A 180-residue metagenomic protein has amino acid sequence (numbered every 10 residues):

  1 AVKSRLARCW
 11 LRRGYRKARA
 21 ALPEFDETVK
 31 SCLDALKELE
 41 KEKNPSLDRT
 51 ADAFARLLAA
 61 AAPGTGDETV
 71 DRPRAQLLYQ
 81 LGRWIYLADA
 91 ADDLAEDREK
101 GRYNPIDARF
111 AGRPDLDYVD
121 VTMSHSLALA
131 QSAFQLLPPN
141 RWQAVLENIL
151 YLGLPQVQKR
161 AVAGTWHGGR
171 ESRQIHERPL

Functional and structural regions predicted by a protein language model:
A1-Q76, R83, L87-S124, S132-W142 (+3 more regions): Acidic catalytic motifs of isoprenoid enzymes
E147-L152: A glycine-rich phosphate-binding loop feature that marks nucleotide/adenosyl-phosphate handling sites
